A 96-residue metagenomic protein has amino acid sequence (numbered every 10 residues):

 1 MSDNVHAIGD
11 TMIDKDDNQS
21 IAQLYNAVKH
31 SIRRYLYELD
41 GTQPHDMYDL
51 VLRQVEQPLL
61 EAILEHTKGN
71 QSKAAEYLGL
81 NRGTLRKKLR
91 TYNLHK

Functional and structural regions predicted by a protein language model:
S2-D3, D14-A22, H30-K96: Bacterial C-terminal helix-turn-helix
V5-T11: Small, basic N-terminal interaction modules of short regulatory proteins
